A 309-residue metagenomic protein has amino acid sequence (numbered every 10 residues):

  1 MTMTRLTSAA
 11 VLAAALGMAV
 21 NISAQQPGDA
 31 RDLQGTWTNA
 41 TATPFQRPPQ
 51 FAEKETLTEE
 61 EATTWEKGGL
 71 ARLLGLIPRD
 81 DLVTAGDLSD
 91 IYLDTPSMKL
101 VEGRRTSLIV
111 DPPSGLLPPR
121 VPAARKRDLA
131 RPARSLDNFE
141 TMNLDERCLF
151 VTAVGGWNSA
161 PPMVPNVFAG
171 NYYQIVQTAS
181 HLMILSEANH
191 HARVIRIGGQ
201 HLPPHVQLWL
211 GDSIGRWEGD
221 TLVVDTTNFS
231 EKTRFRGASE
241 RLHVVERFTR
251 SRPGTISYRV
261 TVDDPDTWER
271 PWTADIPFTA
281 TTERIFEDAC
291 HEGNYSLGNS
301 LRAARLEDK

Functional and structural regions predicted by a protein language model:
M1, S23-A24: Short, intrinsically disordered, charge-balanced linker/junction segments flanking boundaries in proteins
M1-V11: Bacterial N-terminal signal peptides that target proteins for export
T4-L6, N21, T36: Absolute N-terminal positional cue centered near the fourth residue
A9-N21: Bacterial N-terminal signal peptides
A24-K309: PEST-like low-complexity, intrinsically disordered acidic/proline/serine-rich tracts that flank trafficking/processing
